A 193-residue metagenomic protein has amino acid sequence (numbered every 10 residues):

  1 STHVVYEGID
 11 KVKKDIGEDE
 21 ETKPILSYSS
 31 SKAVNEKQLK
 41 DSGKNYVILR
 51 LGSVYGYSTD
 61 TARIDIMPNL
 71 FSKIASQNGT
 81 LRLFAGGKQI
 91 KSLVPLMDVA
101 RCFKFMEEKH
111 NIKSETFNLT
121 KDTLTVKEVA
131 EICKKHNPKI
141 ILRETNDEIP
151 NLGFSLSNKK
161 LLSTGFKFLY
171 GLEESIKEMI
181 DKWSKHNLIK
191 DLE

Functional and structural regions predicted by a protein language model:
T2: Residue(s) in the substrate-gating loop at a strand-loop-helix junction that position the organic substrate next
V5, D10-I48, S53, R63: Catalytic helix-loop patch of NAD(P)-dependent Rossmann-fold dehydrogenases
V5, V54-G56, V99, L124: Conserved sequence/active-site signature of Rossmann-fold short-chain dehydrogenase/reductase
G8-D10, Y57-T59, E128, K160: Short beta-loop-alpha junction of Rossmann-like oxidoreductase domains
K13, L39, S72-K73, K109 (+1 more regions): Short secondary-structure boundary/capping segments
A33-E36, D65, N69, K127 (+1 more regions): Short, surface-exposed alpha-helical segments at coil->helix boundaries
K37-K91, L96-M97: NAD(P)-dependent short-chain dehydrogenase/reductase
G79, F84-E193: C-terminal substrate-binding subdomain of Rossmann-fold SDR/epimerase-dehydratase oxidoreductases
